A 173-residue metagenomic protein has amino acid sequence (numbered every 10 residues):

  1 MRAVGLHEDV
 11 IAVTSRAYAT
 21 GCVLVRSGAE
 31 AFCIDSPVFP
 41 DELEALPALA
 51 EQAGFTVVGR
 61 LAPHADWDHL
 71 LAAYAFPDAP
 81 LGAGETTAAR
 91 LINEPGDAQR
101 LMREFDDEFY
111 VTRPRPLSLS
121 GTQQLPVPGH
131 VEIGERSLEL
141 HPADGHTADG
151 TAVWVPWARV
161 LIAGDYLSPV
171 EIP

Functional and structural regions predicted by a protein language model:
M1-A53, V57, P116-P173: Catalytic core of the metallo-beta-lactamase
L43-E44, A48-P126, H130: Active-site HxH/HxHxD metal-binding segment of metal-dependent hydrolases
